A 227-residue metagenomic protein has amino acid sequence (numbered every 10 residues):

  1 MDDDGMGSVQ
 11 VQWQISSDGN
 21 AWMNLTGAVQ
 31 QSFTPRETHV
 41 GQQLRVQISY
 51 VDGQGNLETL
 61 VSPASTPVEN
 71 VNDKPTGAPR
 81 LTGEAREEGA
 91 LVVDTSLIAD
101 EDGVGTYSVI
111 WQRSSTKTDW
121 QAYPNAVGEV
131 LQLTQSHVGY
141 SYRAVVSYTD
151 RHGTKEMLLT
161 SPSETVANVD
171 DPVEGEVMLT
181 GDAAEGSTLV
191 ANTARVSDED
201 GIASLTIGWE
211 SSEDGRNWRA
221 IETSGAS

Functional and structural regions predicted by a protein language model:
M1-S227: Ser/Thr/Pro/Gly-rich low-complexity disordered regions
